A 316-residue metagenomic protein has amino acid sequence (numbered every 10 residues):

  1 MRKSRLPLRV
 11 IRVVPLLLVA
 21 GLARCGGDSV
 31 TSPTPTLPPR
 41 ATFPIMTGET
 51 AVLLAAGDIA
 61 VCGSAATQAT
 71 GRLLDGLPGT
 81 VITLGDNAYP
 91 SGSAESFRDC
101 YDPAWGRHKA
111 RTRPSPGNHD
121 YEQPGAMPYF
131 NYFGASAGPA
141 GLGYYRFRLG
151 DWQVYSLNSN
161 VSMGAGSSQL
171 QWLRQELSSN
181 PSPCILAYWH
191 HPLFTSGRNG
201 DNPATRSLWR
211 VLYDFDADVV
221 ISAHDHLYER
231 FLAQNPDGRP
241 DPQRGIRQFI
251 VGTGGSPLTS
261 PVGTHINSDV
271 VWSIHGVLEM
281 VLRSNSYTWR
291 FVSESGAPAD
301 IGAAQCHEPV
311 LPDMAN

Functional and structural regions predicted by a protein language model:
R2-V14: Bacterial N-terminal signal peptides that target proteins for export
G21-R24: C-terminal motif of bacterial Sec signal peptides marking the signal peptidase cleavage site
G26-S29: Bacterial signal peptide processing site
P33-D99, M163, S168, Q175 (+1 more regions): N-terminal active-site segment of His-dependent metallophosphoesterases
L53-A55, V81-T83, P114-S115, A187 (+1 more regions): Residue-level marker for buried hydrophobic side chains located in beta-strands that build the well-ordered beta-sheet
D58, G85-D86, G117-N118, L157 (+2 more regions): Active-site glycine-centered loops adjacent to acidic/histidine catalytic or metal-binding residues that shape
D75, Y89-I185, G200-V219, L227-R283: Extended active-site neighborhood of metal-dependent phosphoesterases/phosphodiesterases
S260-P261, N267-N316: A short C-terminal boundary segment appended to hydrolase-like catalytic domains
